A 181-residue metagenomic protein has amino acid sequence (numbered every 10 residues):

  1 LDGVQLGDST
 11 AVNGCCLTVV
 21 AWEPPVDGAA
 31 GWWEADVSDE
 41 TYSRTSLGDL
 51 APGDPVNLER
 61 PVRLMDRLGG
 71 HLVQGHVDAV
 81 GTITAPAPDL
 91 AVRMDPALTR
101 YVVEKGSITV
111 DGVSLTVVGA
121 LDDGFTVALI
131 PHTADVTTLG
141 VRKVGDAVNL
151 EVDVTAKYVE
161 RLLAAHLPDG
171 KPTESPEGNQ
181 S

Functional and structural regions predicted by a protein language model:
L1-S181: Conserved loop->alpha-helix
